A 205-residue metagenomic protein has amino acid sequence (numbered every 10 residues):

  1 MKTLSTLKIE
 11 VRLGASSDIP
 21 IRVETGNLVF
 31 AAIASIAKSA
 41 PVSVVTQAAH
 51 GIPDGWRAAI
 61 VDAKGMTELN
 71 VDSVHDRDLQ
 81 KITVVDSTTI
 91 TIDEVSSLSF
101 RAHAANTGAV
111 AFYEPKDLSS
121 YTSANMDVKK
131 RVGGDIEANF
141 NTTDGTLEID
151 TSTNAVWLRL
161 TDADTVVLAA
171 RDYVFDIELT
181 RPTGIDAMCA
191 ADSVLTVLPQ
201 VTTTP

Functional and structural regions predicted by a protein language model:
M1-V29, E114-P205: Contiguous segments within soluble domain cores/interaction surfaces
V29-S119, N125-M126: Small/polar beta-strand repeat architecture
